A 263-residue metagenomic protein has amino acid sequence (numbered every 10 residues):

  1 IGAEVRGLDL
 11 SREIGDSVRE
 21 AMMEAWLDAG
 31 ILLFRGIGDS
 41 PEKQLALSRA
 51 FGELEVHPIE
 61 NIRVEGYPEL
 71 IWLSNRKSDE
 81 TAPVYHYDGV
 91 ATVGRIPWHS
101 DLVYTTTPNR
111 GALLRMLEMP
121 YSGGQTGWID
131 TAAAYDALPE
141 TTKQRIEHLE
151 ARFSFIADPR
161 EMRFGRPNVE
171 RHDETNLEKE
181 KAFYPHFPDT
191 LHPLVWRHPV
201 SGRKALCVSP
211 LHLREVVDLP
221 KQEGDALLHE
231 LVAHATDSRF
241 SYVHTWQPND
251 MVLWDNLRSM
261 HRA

Functional and structural regions predicted by a protein language model:
I1-M251, N256-A263: Non-heme Fe(II) oxygenase catalytic core, chiefly the N-lobe of the double-stranded beta-helix
